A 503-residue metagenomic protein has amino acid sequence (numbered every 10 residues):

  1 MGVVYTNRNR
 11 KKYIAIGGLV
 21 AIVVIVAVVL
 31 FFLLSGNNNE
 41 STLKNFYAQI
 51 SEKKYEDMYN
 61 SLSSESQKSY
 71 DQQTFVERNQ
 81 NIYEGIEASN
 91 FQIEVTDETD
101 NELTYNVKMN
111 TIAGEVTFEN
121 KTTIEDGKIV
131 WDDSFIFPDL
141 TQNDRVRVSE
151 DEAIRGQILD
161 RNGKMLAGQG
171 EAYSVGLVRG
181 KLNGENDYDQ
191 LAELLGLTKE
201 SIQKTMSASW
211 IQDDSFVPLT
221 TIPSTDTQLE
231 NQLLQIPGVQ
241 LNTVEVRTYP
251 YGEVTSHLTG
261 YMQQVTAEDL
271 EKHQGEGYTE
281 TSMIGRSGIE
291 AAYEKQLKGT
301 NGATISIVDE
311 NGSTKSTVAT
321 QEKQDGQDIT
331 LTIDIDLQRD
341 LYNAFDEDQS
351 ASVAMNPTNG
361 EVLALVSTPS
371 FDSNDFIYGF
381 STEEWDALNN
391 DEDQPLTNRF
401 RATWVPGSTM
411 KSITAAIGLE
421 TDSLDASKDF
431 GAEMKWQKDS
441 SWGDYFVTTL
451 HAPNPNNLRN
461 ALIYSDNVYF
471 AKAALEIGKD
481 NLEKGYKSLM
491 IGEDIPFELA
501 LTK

Functional and structural regions predicted by a protein language model:
M1-Y13: N-terminal Lys/Arg-rich, disordered targeting/topogenic segments
Y13-L34: Sec-dependent N-terminal signal peptides of Gram-positive bacterial secreted proteins and lipoproteins
L30-T42, P138-V146: Aromatic-capped interface at the extracytoplasmic side of an N-terminal signal-anchor transmembrane helix
L34-S35, S41-K44, Y55-E102: Short solvent-exposed beta->alpha transition segments
E65-K68, I112-G114, M165-G168, A192-Q203 (+11 more regions): Bacterial peptidoglycan biogenesis and beta-lactam-recognition machinery
R78-A351, F371-P395, T403: Extracytoplasmic/periplasmic proteins that interact with beta-lactams or build/remodel peptidoglycan
D309-V318, T358-S408, I413-K503: Beta-lactam-recognizing serine transpeptidase/beta-lactamase-like catalytic domain environment
